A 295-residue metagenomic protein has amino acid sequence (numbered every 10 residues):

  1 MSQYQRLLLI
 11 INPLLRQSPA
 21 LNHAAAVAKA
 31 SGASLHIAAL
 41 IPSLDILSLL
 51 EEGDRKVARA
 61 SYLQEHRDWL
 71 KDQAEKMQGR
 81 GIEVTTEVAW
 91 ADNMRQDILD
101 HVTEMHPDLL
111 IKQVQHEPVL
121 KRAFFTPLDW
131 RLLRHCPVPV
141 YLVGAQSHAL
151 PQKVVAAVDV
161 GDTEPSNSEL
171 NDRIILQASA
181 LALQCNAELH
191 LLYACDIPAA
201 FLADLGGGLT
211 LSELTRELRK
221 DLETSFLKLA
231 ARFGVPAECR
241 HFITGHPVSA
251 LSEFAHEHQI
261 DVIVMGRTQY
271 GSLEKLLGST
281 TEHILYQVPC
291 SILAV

Functional and structural regions predicted by a protein language model:
M1-Q3, R16, E75-L110, E117 (+2 more regions): Structural beta-alpha unit
S2-R55, K153-G208, R216, R232-V235: Small/aliphatic-rich secondary-structure junction motif
H36-A38, T85-A89, Y141, H190-L192 (+2 more regions): General small-molecule cofactor/ligand-binding pocket signal
R55-D68, T210-T224: A short acidic, glycine-rich active-site loop that binds or catalyzes chemistry on phosphate/adenosine moieties
I111-V114, P139-A145, L293-V295: Short beta-strand elements of ligand-binding domains
K112-R131, V262-Q287: Glycine-rich, Arg-bearing micro-motifs that act as flexible, cationic patches
P127-H148: Short, structured interface segments
